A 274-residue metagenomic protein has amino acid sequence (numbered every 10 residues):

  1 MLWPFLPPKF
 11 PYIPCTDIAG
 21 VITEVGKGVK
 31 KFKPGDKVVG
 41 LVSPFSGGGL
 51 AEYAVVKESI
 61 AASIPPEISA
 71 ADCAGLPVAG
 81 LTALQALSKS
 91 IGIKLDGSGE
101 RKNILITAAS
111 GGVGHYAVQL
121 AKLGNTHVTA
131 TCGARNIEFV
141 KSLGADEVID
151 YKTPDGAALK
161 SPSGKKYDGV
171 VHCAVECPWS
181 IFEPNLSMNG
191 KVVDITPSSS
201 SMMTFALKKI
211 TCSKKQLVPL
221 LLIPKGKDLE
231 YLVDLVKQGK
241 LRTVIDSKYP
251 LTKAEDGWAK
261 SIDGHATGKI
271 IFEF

Functional and structural regions predicted by a protein language model:
L2-G47: Glycine-rich beta-strand-centered segment in the early N-terminal region that forms part of a ligand/cofactor-binding
T16, L41-A108: NAD(P)H dinucleotide-binding glycine-rich loop of Rossmann-like/cofactor-binding domains, especially the beta1-alpha1
T23, T129-T131, V193: Conserved beta-strand positions in the Rossmann-like core of class I SAM-dependent methyltransferases
T82, G112-V113, C177: Hydrophobic/small residue at the entry helix of a nucleotide-binding pocket
E100-I106, K122-S180: Adenosine-nucleotide cofactor-binding segment
S110, G114-V118: N-terminal Rossmann NAD(P)H-binding glycine-rich loop of SDR-like oxidoreductase domains
E176-L241: Glycine-rich phosphate-binding loop and adjacent beta-alpha segment of Rossmann(oid) nucleotide-cofactor-binding
K225-F274: C-terminal hydrophobic helical "lid"/dimerization subdomain of Rossmann-like NAD(P)H-dependent oxidoreductases
